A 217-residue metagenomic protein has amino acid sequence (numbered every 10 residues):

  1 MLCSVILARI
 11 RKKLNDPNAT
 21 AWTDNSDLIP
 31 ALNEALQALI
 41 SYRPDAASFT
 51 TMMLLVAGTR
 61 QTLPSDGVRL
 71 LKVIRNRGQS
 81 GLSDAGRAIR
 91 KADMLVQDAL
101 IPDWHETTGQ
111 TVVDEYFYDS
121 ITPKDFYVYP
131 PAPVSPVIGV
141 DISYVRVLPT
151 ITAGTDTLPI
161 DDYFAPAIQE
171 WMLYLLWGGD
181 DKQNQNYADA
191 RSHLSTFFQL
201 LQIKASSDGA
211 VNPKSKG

Functional and structural regions predicted by a protein language model:
M1-G217: Glycine-enriched, solvent-exposed interface loops adjoining structured elements
